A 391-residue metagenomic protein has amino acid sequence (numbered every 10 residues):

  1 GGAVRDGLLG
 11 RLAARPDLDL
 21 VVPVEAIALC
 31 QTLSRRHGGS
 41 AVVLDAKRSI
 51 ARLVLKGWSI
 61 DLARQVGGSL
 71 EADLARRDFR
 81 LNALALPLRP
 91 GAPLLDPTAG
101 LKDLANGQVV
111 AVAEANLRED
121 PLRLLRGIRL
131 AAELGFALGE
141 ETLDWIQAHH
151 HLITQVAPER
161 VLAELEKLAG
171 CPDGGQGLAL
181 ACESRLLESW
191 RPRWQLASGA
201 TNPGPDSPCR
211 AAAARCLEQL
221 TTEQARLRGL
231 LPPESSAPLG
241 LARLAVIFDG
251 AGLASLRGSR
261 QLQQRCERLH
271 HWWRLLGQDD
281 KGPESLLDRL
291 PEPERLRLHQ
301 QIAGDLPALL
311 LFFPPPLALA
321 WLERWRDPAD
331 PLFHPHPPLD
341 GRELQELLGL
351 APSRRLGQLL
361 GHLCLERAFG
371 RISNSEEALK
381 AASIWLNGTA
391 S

Functional and structural regions predicted by a protein language model:
G1-S391: Catalytic cores of the polymerase beta-like nucleotidyltransferase superfamily and closely associated nucleotide
